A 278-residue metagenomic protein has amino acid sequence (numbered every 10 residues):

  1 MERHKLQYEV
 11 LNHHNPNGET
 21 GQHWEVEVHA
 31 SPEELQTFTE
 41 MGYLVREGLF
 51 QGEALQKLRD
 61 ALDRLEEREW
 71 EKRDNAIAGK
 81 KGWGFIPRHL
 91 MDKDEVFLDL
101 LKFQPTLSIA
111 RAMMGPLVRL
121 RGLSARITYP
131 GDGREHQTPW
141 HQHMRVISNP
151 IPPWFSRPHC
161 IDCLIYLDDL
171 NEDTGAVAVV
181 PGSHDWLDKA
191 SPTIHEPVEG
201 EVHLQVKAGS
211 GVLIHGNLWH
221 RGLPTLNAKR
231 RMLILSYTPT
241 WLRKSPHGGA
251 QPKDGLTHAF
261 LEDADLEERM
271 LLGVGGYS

Functional and structural regions predicted by a protein language model:
E2-E25, G211, L218-S278: Non-heme Fe(II)/2-oxoglutarate
E2-M41, E47-S148: Non-heme Fe(II)-dependent double-stranded beta-helix
F50-G52, A125-P130, R145, L170-E172 (+3 more regions): Short, solvent-exposed loop/turn segments at secondary-structure junctions
D94-D99, E199-E201, H220-L223: Active-site rim elements
L123-A125, C163-I165, L233-Y237: A structural signal for short, well-ordered beta-strand segments
G131-Q205, K244-G248: Catalytic core of non-heme Fe(II) oxygenases with the double-stranded beta-helix
